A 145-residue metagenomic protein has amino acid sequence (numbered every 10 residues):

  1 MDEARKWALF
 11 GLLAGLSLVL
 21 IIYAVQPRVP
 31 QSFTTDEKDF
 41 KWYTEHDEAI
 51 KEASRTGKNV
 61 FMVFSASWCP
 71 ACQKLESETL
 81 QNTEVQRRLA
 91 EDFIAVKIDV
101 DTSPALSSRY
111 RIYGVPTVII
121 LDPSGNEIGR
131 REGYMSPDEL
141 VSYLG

Functional and structural regions predicted by a protein language model:
M1-K38: N-terminal targeting signals for export/organelle localization
F10, G114-G145: Non-catalytic, surface beta->alpha helical segment in thiol-disulfide oxidoreductase systems
K41-N59, L89: A short beta-strand-turn-helix
H46, A71-R88: Typically the conserved alpha-helix immediately C-terminal to a functionally engaged Cys/Sec in thioredoxin-like
R55-C69: Short active-site neighborhood of thiol/selenol oxidoreductases, capturing the structured segment around
T56-V60, E91-V96, P123: Loop/turn elements at helix/coil->beta-strand transitions in domains of secreted/extracellular proteins
F64-A66, I98-D101, G133-Y134: Active-site-proximal beta-strand/loop segments in catalytic clefts of secreted hydrolases
E78-T79, V100-S108: Structural microenvironment flanking redox-active thiols in thiol-disulfide oxidoreductases
